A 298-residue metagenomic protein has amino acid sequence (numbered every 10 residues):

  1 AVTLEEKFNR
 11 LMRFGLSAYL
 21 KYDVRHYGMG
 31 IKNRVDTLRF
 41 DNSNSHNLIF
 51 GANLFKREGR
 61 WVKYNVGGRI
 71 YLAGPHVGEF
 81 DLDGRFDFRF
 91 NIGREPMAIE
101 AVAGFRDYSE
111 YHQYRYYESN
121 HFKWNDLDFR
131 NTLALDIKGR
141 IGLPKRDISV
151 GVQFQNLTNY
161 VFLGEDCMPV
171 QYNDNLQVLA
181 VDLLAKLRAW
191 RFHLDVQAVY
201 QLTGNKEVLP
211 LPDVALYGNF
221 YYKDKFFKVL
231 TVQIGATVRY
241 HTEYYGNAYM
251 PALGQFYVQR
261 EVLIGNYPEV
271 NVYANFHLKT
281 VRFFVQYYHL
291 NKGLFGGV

Functional and structural regions predicted by a protein language model:
A1-V298: Exposed, low-structure sequence patches enriched in small/polar residues
